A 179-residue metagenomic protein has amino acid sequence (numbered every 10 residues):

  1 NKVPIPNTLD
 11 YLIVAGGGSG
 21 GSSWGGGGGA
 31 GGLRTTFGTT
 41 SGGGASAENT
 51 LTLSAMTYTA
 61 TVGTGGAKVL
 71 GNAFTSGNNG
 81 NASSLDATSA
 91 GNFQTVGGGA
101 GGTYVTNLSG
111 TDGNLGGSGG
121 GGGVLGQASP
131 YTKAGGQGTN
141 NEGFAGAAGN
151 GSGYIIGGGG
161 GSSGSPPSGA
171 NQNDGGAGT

Functional and structural regions predicted by a protein language model:
N1-T179: Glycine-biased low-complexity/repetitive sequence motifs
